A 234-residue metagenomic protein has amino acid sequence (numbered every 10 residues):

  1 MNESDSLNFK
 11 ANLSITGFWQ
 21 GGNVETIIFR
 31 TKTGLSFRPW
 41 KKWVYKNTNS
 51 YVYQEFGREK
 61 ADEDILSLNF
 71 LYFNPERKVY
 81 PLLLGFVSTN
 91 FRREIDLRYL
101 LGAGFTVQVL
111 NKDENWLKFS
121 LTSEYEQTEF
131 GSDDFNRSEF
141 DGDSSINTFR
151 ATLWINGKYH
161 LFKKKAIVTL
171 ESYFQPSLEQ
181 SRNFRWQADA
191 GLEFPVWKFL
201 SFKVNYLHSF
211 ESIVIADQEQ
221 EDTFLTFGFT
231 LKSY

Functional and structural regions predicted by a protein language model:
F9, K41-K46, K78-P81, D113-L117 (+3 more regions): Repeated loop/turn-to-beta-strand initiation elements of outer-membrane beta-barrel proteins
L13, T31-T33, S67-N69, A103 (+3 more regions): Membrane-embedded beta-strands of outer-membrane beta-barrel proteins, especially the hydrophobic/small aromatic
I15-G17, N47-Y51, N69, L83-V87 (+5 more regions): Transmembrane beta-barrel strands of outer-membrane/channel proteins
G17-G21, Y51-E55, V87-F91, V107 (+5 more regions): Transmembrane beta-strands of outer-membrane beta-barrel pores
W19-I28, F56-D62, T89-L97, D113 (+2 more regions): Solvent-exposed loop/turn segments connecting transmembrane beta-strands in outer-membrane beta-barrel proteins
P39-K41, F70, P75-R77, T106-N111 (+3 more regions): Outer-membrane beta-barrel proteins
K118-S201: Outer-membrane beta-barrel transmembrane domain signature
E221-Y234: Outer-membrane beta-barrel "beta-signal"
